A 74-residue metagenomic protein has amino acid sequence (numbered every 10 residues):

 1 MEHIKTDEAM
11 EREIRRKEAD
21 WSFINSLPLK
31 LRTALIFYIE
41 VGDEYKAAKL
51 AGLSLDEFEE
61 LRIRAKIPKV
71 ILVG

Functional and structural regions predicted by a protein language model:
M1-A9: General nucleic-acid-binding
E11-F23: Short, Lys/Arg-enriched N-terminal segment that forms or immediately precedes the first helix of a structured domain
L27-V41: Short, amphipathic alpha-helical "recognition" segments used to contact nucleic acids or chromatin
E44: Helix-turn-helix DNA-binding elements, focusing on the entry/boundary residues of the two helices that contact DNA
A48: The alpha-helix within a helix-turn-helix
R62-I63: DNA major-groove recognition helix of helix-turn-helix
K69-G74: Short Lys/Arg-enriched helix C-cap and helix-to-coil transition segments that create basic nucleic-acid-contact patches
